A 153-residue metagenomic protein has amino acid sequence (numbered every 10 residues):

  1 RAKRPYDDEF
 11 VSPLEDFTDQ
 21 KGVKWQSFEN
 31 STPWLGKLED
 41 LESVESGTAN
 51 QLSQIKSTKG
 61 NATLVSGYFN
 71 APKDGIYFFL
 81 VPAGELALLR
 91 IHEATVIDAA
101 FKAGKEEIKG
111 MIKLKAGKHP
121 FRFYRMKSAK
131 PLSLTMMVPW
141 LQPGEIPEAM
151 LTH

Functional and structural regions predicted by a protein language model:
R1-F78, P82-H153: Extracellular/secretory pathway-exposed regions associated with glycan biology
